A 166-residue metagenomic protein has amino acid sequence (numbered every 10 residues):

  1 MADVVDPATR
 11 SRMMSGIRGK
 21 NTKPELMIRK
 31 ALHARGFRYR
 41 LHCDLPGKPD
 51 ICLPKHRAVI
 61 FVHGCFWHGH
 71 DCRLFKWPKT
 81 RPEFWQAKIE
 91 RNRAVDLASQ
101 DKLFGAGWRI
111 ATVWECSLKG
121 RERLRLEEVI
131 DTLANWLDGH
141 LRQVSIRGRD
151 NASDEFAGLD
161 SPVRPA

Functional and structural regions predicted by a protein language model:
M1-T112, K119-A166: Nucleic-acid endo/exonuclease domains
